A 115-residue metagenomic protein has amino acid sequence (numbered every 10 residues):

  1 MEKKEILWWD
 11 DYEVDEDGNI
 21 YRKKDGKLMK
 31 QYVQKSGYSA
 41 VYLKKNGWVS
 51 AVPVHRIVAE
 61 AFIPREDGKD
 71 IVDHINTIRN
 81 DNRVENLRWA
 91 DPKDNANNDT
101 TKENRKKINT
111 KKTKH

Functional and structural regions predicted by a protein language model:
M1-I71, I78-H115: Conserved recognition-core residues within compact binding domains
